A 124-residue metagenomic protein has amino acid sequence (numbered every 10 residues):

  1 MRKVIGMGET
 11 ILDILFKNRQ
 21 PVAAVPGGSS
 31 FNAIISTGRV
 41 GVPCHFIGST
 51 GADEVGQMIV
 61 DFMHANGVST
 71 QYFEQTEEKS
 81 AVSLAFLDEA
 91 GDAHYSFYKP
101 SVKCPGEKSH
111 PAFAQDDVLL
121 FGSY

Functional and structural regions predicted by a protein language model:
M1-V68: Glycine-rich phosphate/adenosyl-contacting loop at the front of the ribokinase-like
M7-G8, G122-Y124: Glycine-rich beta-strand-to-loop/alpha-helix junction loops that act as flexible
P43, I47-S123: Conserved N-terminal subdomain of the carbohydrate kinase-like
